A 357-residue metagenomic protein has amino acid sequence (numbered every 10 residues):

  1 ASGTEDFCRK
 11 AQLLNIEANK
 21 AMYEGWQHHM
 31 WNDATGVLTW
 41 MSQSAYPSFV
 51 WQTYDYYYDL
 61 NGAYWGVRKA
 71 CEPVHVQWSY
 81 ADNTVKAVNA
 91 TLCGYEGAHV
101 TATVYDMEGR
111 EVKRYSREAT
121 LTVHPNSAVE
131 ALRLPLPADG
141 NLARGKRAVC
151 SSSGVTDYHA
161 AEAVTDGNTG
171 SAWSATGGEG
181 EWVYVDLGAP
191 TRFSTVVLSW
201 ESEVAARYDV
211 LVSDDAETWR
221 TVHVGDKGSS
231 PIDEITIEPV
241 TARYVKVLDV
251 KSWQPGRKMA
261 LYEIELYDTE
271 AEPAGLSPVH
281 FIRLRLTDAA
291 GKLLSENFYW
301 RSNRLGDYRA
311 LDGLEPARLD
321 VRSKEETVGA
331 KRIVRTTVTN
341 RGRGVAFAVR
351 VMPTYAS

Functional and structural regions predicted by a protein language model:
A1-N141, W253, E265-S357: Carbohydrate-binding surfaces of carbohydrate-active enzymes
G66, A70, S151, G167: Residues that form generic nucleotide/phosphate-binding pockets
D139-G145, S152-A160, T165-E270: Aromatic, loop-rich ligand-recognition surfaces of beta-strand-rich domains
